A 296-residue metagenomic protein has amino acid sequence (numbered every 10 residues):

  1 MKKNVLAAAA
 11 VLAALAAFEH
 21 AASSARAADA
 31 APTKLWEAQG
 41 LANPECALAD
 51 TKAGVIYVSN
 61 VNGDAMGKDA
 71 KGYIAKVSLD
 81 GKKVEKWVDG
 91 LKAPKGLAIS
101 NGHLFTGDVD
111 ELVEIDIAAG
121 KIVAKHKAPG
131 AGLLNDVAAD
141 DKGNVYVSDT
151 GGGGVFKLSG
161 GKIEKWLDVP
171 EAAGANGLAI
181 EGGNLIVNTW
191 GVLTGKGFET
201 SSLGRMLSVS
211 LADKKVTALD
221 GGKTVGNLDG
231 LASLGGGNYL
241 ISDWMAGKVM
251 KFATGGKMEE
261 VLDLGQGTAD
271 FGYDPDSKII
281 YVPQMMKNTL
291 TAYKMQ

Functional and structural regions predicted by a protein language model:
M1-A9: Bacterial N-terminal signal peptides that target proteins for export
L15-S24: C-terminal segment of classical bacterial N-terminal signal peptides
P32-A38, K82-V88, K121-K127, I163-D168 (+2 more regions): A short beta-strand motif characteristic of beta-propeller blades
L41-A53, D64, K68-K71, V88-F105 (+8 more regions): Beta-rich, blade/repeat-based domains predominating in secreted/periplasmic proteins but also intracellular
S59-L79: Beta-propeller domains
G72-A75, E111-V113, G154-F156, R205-L207 (+2 more regions): A short loop-to-beta-strand structural motif that recurs across blades of beta-propeller domains
S78-K82, D116-K121, L158-K162, S210-K214 (+2 more regions): Short loop/turn segments that connect beta-strands within beta-propeller blades
S201-E260: Glycine/small-residue-rich hydrophobic helix-like segments
